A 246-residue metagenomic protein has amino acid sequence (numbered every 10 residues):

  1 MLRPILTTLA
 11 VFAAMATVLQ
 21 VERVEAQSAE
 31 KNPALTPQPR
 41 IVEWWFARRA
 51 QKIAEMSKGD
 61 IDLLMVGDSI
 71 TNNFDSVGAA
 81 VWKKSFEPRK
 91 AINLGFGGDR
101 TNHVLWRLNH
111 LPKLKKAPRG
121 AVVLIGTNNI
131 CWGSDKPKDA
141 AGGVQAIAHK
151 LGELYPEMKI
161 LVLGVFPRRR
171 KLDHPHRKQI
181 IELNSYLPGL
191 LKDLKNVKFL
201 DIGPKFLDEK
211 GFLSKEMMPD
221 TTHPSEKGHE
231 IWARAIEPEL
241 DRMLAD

Functional and structural regions predicted by a protein language model:
M1-V66, I70-V77, K83-K84, R242-D246: N-terminal secretory targeting modules
P33-R40, D75, N93-R100, C131 (+1 more regions): Acidic/histidine-rich helix-loop elements that form or flank divalent-metal/phosphate-binding sites at the catalytic
I61, M65, D99, H103 (+6 more regions): Extracytoplasmic/secreted proteins, especially bacterial periplasmic and envelope-associated proteins
D62-G67, K90-G95, R119-I125, N129 (+3 more regions): Structural recognition of the beta-strand scaffold that forms the well-ordered cores of secreted hydrolase catalytic
T71, G98, P204: Short, glycine/acidic-enriched loop or turn micro-motifs at the edges of active sites
N72-E87, T101-Q145, K150, L154-E157 (+2 more regions): Oxyanion-hole/transition-state-stabilizing segment in secreted/luminal serine hydrolases and related acyltransferases
A91-L94, I130-P137, L172-H174, M218-H223: Second-shell loop/turn segments in exported
P167-D246: Catalytic His-Asp segment of secreted/periplasmic serine-dependent ester chemistry enzymes
